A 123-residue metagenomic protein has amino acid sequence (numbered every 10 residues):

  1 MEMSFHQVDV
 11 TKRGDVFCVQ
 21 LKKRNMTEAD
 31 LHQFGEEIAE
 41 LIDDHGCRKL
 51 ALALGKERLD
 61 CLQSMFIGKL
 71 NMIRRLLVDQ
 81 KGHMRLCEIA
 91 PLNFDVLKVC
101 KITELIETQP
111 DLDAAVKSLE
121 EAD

Functional and structural regions predicted by a protein language model:
E2-A39, L54-K56: STAS-typified acidic loop motif
T11, L59-D60, A114: General structural signal for secondary-structure boundaries
D15, P91, D113: Residues that form or immediately flank small-molecule/cofactor binding pockets and catalytic motifs
E28-I106: Amphipathic alpha-helical interaction surfaces in cytosolic regulatory modules
L105-A115: Short acidic-hydrophobic, aromatic-tinged amphipathic segments that line or gate anion-handling sites
A115, L119-D123: A short, charged, amphipathic alpha-helix used as a generic interaction element across diverse proteins
